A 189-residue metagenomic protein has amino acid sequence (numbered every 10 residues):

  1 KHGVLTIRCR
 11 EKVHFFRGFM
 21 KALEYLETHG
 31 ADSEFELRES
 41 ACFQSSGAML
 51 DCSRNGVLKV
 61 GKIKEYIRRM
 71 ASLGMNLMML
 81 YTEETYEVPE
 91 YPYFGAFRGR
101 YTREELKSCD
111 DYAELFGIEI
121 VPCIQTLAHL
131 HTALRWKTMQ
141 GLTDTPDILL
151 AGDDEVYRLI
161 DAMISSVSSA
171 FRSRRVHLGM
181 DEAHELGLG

Functional and structural regions predicted by a protein language model:
H2-G189: Feature activates predominantly on carbohydrate-active enzymes
